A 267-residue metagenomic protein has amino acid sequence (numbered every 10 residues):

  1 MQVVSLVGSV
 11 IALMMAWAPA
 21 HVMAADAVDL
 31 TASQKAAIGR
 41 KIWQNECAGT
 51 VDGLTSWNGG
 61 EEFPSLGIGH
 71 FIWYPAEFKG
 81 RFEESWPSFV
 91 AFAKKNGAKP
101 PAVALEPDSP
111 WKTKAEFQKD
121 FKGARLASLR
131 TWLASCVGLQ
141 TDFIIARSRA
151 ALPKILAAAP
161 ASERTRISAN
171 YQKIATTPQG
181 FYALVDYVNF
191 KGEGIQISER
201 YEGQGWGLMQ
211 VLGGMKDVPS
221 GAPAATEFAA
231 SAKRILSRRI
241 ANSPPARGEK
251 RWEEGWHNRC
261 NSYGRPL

Functional and structural regions predicted by a protein language model:
M1-L6: Positively charged n-region of N-terminal signal peptides that target proteins for export
V7-A18: Bacterial N-terminal signal peptides
A20-A24: Sec/Tat signal peptide C-region and signal peptidase I cleavage site
A25-L267: Cell-wall polysaccharide-cleaving catalytic domain and substrate-binding groove, primarily in peptidoglycan/chitin
